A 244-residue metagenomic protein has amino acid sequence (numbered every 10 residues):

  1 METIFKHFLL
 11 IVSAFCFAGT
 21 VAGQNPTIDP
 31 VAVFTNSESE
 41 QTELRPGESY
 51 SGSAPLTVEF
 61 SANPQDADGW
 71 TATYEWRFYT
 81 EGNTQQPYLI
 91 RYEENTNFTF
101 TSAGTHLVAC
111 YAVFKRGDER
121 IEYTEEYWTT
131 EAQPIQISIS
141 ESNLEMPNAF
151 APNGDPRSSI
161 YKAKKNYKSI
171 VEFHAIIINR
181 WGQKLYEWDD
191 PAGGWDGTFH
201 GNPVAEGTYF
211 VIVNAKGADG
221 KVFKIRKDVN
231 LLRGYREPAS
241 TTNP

Functional and structural regions predicted by a protein language model:
M1-I28: Bacterial Sec-dependent N-terminal signal peptides
T20-P55, E237-P244: Sec-dependent signal peptide cleavage junction
S49-Y50, A54-S61, A103, P134-P244: Short loop/turn motifs at secondary-structure boundaries
Q65-W70, Y167-S169: Short glycine/proline-centered coil/turn motifs in the loop regions of extracellular beta-sandwich domains
W70-Y74, V171-H174: Short beta-strand/loop motifs in extracellular/secreted proteins, especially within beta-sandwich accessory domains
T71-F98: Surface-exposed, flexible coil segments in extracellular/virion-facing regions
V113-E125, K216-G220: Short, solvent-exposed loop/turn segments at the edges of extracellular beta-sandwich modules
E125-Q136: Terminal edge beta-strands and adjacent linker/stalk segments of extracellular immunoglobulin-superfamily beta-sandwich
